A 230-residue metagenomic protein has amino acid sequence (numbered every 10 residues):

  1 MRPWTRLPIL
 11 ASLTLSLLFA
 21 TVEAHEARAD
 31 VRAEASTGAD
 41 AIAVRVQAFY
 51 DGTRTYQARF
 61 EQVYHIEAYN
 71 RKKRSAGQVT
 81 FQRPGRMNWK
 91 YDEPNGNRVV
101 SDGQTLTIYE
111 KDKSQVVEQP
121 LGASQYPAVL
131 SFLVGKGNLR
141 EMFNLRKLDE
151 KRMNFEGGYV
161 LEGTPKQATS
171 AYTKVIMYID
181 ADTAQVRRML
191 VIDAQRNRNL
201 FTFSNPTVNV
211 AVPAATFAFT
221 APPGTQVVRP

Functional and structural regions predicted by a protein language model:
M1-W4: N-terminal secretory signal peptides that target proteins for export/translocation
P8-A20: Bacterial N-terminal signal peptides
E23-K72, A221-P230: N-terminal leader/targeting segments and the immediate start of mature chains
A41-V44, V63-Y64, K72-S75, R83-E93 (+1 more regions): N-terminal post-signal-peptidase region of extra-cytosolic proteins
R74-A76, N95, D102, S170-V175 (+1 more regions): Short, surface-exposed coil-to-beta transition loops
Q78-A128, N199-L200: An acidic-aromatic
V117, E141-P230: Gly/Pro-enriched, hydrophobic low-complexity segments that function as extracytoplasmic propeptides/linkers
